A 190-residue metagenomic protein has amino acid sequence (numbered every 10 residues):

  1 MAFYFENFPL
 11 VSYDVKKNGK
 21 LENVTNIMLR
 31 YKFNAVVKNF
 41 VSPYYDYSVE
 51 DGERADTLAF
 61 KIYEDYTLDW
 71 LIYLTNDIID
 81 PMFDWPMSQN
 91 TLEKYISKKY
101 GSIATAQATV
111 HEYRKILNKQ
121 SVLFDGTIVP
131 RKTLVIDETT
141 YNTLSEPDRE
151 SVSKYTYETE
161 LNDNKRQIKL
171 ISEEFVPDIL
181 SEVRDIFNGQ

Functional and structural regions predicted by a protein language model:
M1-Q190: Cell-surface/extracellular proteins and modules involved in cell-wall/glycan interaction or trafficking/anchoring
